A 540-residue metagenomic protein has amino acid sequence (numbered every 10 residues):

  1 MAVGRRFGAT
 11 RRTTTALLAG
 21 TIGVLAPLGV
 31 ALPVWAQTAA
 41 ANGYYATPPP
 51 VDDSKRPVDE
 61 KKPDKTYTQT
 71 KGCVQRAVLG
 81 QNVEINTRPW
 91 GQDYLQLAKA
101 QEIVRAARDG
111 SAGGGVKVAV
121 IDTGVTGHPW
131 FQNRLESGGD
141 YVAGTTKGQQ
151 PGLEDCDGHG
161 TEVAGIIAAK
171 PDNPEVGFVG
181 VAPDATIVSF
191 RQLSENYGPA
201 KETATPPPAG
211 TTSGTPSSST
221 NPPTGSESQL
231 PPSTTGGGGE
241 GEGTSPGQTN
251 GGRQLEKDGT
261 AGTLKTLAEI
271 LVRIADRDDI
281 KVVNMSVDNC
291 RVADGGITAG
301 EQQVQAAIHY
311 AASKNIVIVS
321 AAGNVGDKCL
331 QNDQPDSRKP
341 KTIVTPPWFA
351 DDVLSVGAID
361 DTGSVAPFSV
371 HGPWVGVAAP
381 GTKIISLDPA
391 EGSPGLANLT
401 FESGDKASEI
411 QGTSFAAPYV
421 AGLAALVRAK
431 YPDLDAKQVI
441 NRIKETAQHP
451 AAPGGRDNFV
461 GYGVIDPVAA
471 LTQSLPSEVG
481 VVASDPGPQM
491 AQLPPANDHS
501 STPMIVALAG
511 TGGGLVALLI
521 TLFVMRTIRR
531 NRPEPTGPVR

Functional and structural regions predicted by a protein language model:
M1-A40, L508-T527: Secretory targeting and sorting signals
G43-Y45, P49-G262, D276-D278, G392: Active-site core segment of subtilase-fold serine proteases
R105, A168-D172, Q192-E195, V272-D279 (+10 more regions): Sec-exported extracytoplasmic/periplasmic mature domains
G113-K117, P183-V188, D276-V283, S313-I318 (+3 more regions): Loop/turn elements at helix/coil->beta-strand transitions in domains of secreted/extracellular proteins
T123-G127, Y141-V142, D172-N173, L193-Y197 (+6 more regions): Solvent-exposed loop/turn segments at secondary-structure junctions within structured extracellular/periplasmic domains
Y197-T345, K406-Q411, F415: Substrate-binding/access-modulating region of protease and related hydrolase catalytic domains
V344-L426: Extracellular S/T/G-rich loop segment that most often corresponds to the catalytic His/Ser-adjacent loop
Y431-R540: C-terminal subdomain of the subtilisin-like protease fold in secreted/lumenal serine endopeptidases
